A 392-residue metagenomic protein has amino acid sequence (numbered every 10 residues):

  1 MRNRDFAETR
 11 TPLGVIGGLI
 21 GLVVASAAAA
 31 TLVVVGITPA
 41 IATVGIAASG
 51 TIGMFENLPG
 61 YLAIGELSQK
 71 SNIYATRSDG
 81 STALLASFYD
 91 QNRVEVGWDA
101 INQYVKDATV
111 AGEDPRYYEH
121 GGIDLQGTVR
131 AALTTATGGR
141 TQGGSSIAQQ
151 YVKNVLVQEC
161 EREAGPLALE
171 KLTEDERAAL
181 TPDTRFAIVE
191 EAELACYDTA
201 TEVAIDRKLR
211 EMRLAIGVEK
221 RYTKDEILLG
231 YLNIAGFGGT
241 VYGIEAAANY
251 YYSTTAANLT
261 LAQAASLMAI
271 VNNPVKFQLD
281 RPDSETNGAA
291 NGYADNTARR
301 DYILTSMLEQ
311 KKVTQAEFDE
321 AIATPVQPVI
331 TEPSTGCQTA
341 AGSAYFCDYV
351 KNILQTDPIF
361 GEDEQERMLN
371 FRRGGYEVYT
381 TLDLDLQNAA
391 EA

Functional and structural regions predicted by a protein language model:
R2-T76, A83: N-terminal type II signal-anchor transmembrane helix that functions as the membrane-insertion/stop-transfer segment
G45-L58, G121-R140, P166, D198 (+3 more regions): Alpha-helical membrane-targeting segments
G53-G60, Y89-W98, G112, M212: N-terminal post-signal-peptidase region of extra-cytosolic proteins
K70-T76, A86-S87, E95-G97, A108-A111 (+6 more regions): Soluble periplasmic/extracytoplasmic beta-strand elements of cell-envelope proteins
T76-D79, D90-R93, I101-Y104, G112-P115 (+6 more regions): Solvent-exposed coil/turn segments that connect beta secondary-structure elements in extracytoplasmic/periplasmic
D79-R93, G127-T134, E366-M368: N-terminal periplasmic "start-of-domain" segments of outer-membrane beta-barrel proteins
G97-Q150, Y242-Y252, L259: Flexible, acidic/glycine-enriched loop-and-adjacent beta/alpha segments that face the extracytoplasmic/periplasmic side
G144-E391: Non-catalytic, structured segments within soluble enzyme domains
